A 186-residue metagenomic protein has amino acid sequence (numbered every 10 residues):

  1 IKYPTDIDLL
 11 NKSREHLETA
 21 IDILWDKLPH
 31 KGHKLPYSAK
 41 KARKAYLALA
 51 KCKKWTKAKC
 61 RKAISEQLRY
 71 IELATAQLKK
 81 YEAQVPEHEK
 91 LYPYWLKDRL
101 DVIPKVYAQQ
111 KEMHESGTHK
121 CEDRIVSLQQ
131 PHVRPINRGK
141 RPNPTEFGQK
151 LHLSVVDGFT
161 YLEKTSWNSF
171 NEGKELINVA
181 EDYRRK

Functional and structural regions predicted by a protein language model:
I1-R185: Polybasic low-complexity intrinsically disordered regions
